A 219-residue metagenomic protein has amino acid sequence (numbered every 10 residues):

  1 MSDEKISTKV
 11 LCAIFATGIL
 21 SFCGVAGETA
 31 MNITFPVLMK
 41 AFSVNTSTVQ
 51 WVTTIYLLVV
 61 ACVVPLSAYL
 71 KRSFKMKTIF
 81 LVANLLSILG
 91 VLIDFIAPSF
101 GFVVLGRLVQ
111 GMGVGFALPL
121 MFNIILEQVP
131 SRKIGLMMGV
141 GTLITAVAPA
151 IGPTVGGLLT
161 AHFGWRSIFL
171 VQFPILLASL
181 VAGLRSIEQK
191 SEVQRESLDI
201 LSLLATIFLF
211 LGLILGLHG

Functional and structural regions predicted by a protein language model:
M1-R185: Transmembrane-helix bundle of Major Facilitator Superfamily
A161-G219: Hydrophobic transmembrane-helix bundles of small-molecule transporters
